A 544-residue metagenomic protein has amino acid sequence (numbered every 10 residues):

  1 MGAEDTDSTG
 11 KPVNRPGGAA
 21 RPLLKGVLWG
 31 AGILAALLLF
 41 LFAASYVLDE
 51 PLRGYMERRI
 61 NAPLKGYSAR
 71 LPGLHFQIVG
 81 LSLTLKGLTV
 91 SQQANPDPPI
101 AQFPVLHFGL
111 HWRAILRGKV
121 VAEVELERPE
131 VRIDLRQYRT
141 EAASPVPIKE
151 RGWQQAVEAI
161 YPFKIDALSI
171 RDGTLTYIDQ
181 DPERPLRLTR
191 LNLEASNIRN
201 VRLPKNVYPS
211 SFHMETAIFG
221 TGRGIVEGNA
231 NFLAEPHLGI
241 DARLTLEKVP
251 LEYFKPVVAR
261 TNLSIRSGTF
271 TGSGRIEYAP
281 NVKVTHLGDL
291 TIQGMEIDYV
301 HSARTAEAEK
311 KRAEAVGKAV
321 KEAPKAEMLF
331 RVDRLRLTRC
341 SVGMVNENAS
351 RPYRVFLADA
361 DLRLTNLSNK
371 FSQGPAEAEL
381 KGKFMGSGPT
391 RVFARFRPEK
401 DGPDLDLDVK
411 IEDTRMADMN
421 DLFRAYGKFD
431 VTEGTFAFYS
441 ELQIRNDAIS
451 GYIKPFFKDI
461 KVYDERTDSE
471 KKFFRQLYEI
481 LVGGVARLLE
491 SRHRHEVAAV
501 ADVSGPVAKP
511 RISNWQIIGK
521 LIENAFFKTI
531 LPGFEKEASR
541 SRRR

Functional and structural regions predicted by a protein language model:
G2-A31, E235-H237, E277, V282 (+5 more regions): Extended terminal
W29, V105, V146-Y253, V258 (+3 more regions): Elongated, acidic membrane-bridging lipid-handling scaffolds and related periplasm/extracellular "bridge/tunnel" systems
L38-Y138, E158, N200-S211, E215-G239 (+4 more regions): Terminal hydrophobic membrane-targeting helix
L88-V90, F108-R113, E127-V131, Y138 (+13 more regions): Solvent-exposed coil/turn segments that connect beta secondary-structure elements in extracytoplasmic/periplasmic
P98-I100, R184-L188, N262-R266, R351-F356 (+1 more regions): Replace "Gram-negative outer membrane beta-barrel proteins" with "bacterial and organellar outer membrane beta-barrel
V124, A242-L244, L290, L407-V409 (+1 more regions): Membrane-embedded beta-strand positions of outer-membrane beta-barrel proteins
R132, T291-A313, R331-R334, R339-N346: Outer-membrane beta-barrel translocator/pore domains, especially the C-terminal barrels of Gram-negative outer-membrane
R136-Y138, V300-T305, Y463-K471: Outer-membrane beta-barrel and related beta-rich outer-membrane complex signature in Gram-negative bacteria
